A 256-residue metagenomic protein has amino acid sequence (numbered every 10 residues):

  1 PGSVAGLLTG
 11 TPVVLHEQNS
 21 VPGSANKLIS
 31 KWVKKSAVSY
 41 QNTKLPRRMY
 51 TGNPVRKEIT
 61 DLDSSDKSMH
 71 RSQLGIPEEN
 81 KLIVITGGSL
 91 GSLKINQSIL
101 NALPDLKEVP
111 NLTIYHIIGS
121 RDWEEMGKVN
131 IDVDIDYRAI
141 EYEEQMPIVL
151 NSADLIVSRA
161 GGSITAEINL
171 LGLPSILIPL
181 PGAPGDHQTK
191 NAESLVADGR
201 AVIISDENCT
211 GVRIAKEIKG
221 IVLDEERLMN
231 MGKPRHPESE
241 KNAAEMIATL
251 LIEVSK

Functional and structural regions predicted by a protein language model:
P1-T9: An aromatic- and histidine-rich active-site surface loop
V4, P147, T165-L173, E193: Short alpha-helical segment that forms part of, or immediately flanks, the ligand-binding pocket in carbohydrate-active
L8-S68, Q73-I76: Active-site-proximal region of nucleotide-activated glycan assembly enzymes, centered on histidine/acidic-rich loops
T11-P12, D154-L155, G172-L180, R200: Structural loop-to-beta junction motif characteristic of Rossmann-like glycosyltransferase folds
S65-S72, I76-I156, T189-E193, A197 (+1 more regions): Donor-nucleotide binding loops and adjacent catalytic segments primarily of GT-B fold Leloir glycosyltransferases
S72, R227-K241: A short, well-ordered alpha-helix in the C-terminal region of glycosyltransferases
N151-A166, L173-P174: Acidic donor-binding loop of glycosyltransferase active sites
E240-K256: C-terminal alpha-helical cap of glycosyltransferases
